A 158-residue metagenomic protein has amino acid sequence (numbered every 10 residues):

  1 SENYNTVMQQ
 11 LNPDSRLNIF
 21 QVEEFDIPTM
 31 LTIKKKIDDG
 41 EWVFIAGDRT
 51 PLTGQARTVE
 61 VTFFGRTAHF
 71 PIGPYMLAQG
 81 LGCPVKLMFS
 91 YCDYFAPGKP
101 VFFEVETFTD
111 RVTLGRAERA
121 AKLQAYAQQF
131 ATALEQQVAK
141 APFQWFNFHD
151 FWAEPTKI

Functional and structural regions predicted by a protein language model:
S1-F25: Membrane-interfacial amphipathic helices and adjacent loop/beta segments that form the lipid-substrate binding surface
D14, I27-I158: Non-catalytic C-terminal accessory region of glycerolipid acyltransferases and related lyso-lipid remodeling enzymes
